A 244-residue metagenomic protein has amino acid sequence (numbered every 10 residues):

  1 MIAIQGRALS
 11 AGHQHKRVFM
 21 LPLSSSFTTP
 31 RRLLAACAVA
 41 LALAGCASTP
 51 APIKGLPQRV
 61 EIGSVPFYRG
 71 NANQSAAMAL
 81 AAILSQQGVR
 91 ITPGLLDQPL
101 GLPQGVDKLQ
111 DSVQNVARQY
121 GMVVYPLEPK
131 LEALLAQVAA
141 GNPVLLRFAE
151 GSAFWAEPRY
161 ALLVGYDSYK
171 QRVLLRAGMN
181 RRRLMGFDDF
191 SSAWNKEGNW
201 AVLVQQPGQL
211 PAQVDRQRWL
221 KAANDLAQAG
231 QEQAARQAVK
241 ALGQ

Functional and structural regions predicted by a protein language model:
M1-F19: N-terminal amphipathic/basic-hydrophobic helices that include classical n-h-c signal peptides and signal-anchor
K16, G45-D107, E150, R216-Q244: Active-site-adjacent structural segments surrounding the nucleophilic cysteine of cysteine proteases and isopeptidases
L21-A35: Bacterial N-terminal signal peptides that target proteins for export
A35-A44: Bacterial N-terminal signal peptides
A47-T49, Y169-Q244: Noncatalytic regulatory segments and standalone regulatory/sensor domains
L80, L84-V89, G101, R118-Y125 (+4 more regions): Sec-exported extracytoplasmic/periplasmic mature domains
L102-A133: Mid-chain, structured segments of secreted extracytoplasmic proteins
V123, L127-R176: Active-site-adjacent substructure of cysteine-protease-like catalytic cores
